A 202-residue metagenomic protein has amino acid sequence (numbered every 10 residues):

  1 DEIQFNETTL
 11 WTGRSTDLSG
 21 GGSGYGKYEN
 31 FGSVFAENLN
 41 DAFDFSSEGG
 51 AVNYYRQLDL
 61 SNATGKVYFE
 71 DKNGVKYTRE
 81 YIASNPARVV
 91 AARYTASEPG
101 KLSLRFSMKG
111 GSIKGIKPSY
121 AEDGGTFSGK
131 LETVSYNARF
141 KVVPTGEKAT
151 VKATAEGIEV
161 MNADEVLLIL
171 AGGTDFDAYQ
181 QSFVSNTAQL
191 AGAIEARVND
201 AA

Functional and structural regions predicted by a protein language model:
D1-A202: Aromatic-residue-lined binding/catalytic grooves and analogous aromatic/hydrophobic interfacial grooves in multimeric
